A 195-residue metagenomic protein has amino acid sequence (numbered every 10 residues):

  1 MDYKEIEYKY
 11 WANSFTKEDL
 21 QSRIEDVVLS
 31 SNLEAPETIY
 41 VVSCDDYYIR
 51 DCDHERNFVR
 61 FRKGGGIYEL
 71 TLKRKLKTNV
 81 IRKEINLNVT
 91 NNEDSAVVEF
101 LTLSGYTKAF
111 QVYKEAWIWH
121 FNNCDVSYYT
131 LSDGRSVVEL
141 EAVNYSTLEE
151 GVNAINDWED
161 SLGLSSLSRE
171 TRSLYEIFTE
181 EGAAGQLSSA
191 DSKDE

Functional and structural regions predicted by a protein language model:
M1-N123, L164-E195: N-terminal strand-loop-strand beta-hairpin
A12-S14, E141-L148: A generic structural motif
G64-G65, R135-A142: Short, basic, helix/turn surface patches
K73-R74, L131-V137: Residues forming anionic-ligand binding surfaces in small-molecule and nucleic-acid pockets of primarily soluble enzymes
L76-N79, G134, S146: Short, surface-exposed beta-strand-loop junctions and turns on beta-sheet-rich folds
V126-Y128: Short beta-strand/turn micro-motifs at beta-sheet edges
Y145-Y175: Mixed-charge, glycine-accented linear interaction segment located at domain edges/termini
